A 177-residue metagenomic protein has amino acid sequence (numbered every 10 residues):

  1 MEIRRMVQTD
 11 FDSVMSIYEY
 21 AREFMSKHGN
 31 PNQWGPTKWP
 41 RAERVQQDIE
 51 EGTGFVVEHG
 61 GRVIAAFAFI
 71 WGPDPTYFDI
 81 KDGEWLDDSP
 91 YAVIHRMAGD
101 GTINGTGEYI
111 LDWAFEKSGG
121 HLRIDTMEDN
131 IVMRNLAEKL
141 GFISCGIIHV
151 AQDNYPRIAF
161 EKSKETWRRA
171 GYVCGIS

Functional and structural regions predicted by a protein language model:
E2-S16: A short beta-loop-alpha structural element at the N-terminal edge of CoA-dependent acyl/N-acetyltransferase catalytic
E23-E43: Conserved GNAT-fold acetyl-CoA-binding loop/helix
E51-F67: Conserved beta-hairpin
A68-T102: Conserved acyl-donor/pantetheine-binding loop and adjacent beta-alpha core of acyl/acetyltransferases and related
G99-E116, N135-K139: Conserved acetyl-CoA-binding loop-helix of GNAT-fold acetyltransferases
K117-E128: Conserved GNAT acetyl-CoA-binding A-motif
D125, G141-R157: Conserved catalytic-core motifs of GNAT/GCN5-like acyltransferases
V150-S177: C-terminal "cap" of GNAT-fold acetyltransferases
